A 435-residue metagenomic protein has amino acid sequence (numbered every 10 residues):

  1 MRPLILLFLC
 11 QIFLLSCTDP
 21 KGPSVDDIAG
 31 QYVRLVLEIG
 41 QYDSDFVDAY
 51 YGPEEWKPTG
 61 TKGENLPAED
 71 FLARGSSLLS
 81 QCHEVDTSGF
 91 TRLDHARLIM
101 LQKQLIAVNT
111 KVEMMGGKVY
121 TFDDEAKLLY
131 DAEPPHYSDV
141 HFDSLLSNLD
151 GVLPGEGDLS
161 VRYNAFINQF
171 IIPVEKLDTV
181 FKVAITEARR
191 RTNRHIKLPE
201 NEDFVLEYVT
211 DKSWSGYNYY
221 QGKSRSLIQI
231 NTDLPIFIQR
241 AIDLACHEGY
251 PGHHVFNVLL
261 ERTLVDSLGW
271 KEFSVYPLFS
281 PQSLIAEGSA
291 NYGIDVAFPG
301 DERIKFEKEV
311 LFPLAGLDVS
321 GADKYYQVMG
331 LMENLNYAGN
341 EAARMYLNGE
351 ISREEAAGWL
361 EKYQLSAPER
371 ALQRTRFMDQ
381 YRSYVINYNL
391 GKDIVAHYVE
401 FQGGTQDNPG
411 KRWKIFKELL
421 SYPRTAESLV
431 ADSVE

Functional and structural regions predicted by a protein language model:
M1-P23: Bacterial Sec-dependent N-terminal signal peptides
C17-E435: N-terminal maturation segment of proteins
